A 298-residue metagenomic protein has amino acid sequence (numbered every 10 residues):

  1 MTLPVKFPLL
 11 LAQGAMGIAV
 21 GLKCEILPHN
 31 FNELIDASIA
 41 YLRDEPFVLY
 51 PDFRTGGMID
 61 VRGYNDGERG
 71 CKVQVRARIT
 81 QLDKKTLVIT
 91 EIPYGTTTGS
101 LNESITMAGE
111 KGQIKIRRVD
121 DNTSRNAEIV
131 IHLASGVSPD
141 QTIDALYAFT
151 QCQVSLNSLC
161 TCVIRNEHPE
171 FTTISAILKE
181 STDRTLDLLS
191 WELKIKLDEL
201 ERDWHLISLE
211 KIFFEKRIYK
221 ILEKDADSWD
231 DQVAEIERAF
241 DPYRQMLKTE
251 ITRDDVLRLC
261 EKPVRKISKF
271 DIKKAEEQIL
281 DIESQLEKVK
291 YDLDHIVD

Functional and structural regions predicted by a protein language model:
T2-L3, L9, Q13-D298: C-terminal interaction appendages of subunits in large macromolecular complexes
